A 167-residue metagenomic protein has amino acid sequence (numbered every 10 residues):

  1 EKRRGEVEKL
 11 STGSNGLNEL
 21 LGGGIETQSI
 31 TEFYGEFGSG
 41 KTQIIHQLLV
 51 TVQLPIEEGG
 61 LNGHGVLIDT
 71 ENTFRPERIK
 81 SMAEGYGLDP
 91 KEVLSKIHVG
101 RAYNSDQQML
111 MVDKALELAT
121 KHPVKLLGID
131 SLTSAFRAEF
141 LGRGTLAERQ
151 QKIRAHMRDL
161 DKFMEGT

Functional and structural regions predicted by a protein language model:
E1-E92: The Walker A/P-loop phosphate-binding site
L10-S14, T42, S105-Q108, L146 (+1 more regions): A conditional alpha-helix N-cap/helix-loop micro-motif detector
V52, I56, A119, M164: Hydrophobic pocket-lining residues that define ligand/cofactor binding sites across diverse proteins
G60-T145, D159: Conserved inter-motif catalytic segment of the P-loop NTP-binding fold
E148-T167: Substrate-engagement module of ASCE P-loop NTPases
